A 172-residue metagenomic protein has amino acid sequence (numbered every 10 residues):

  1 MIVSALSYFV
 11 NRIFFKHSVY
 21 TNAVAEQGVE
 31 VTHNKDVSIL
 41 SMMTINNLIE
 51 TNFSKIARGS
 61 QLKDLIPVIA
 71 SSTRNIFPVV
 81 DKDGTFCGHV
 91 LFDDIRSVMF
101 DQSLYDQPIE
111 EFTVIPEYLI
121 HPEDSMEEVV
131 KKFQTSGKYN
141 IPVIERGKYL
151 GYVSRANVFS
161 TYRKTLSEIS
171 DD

Functional and structural regions predicted by a protein language model:
M1-K55, L166-D172: Membrane-interfacial segments at transmembrane helix termini in multi-pass membrane proteins
L6, L48, I69, G84 (+4 more regions): Terminal peptide-recognition signature
Q27, S41-F53, S60, L91-D94 (+2 more regions): Bateman (tandem CBS) regulatory domains
I56-T73, V80, M99-Q102, D106 (+3 more regions): The conserved cystathionine-beta-synthase
P78, F86-H89: Helical hairpin unit composed of two closely spaced alpha helices linked by a short loop
F86-C87, I144, Y149-L150: Short hydrophobic beta-strand segments in globular cytosolic domains
G88-I95, Y152-V158: Short hydrophobic beta-strand motif reused across regulatory alpha/beta modules
